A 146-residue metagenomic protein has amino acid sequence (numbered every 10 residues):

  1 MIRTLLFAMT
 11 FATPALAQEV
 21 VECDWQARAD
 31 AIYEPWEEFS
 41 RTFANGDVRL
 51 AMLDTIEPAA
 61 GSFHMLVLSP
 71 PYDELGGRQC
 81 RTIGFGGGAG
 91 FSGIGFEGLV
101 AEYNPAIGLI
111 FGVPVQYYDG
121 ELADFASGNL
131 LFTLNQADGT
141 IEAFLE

Functional and structural regions predicted by a protein language model:
M1-L5: Bacterial N-terminal signal peptides that target proteins for export
A12-A15: N-terminal signal peptide c-region/cleavage motif recognized by signal peptidases
Q18-E146: Exposed acidic/polar residues on beta-strands and adjacent loops within beta-sheet cores, strongest in beta-propeller
